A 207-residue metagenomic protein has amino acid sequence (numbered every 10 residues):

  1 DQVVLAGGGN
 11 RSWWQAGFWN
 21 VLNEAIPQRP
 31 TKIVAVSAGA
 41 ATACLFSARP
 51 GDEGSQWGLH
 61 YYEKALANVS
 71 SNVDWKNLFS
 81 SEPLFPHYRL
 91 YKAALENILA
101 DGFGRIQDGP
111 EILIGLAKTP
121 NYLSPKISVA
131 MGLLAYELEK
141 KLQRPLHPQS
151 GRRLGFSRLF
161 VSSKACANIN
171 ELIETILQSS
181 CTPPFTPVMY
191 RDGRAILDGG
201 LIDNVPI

Functional and structural regions predicted by a protein language model:
D1-I33, L45-I207: Patatin-like phospholipase
A35, G39: Gly/Ala-rich beta-loop-alpha elbow adjacent to hydrolase catalytic centers
T42: Acidic helix/loop or adjacent segment enriched in Glu/Asp that either coordinates divalent metal
